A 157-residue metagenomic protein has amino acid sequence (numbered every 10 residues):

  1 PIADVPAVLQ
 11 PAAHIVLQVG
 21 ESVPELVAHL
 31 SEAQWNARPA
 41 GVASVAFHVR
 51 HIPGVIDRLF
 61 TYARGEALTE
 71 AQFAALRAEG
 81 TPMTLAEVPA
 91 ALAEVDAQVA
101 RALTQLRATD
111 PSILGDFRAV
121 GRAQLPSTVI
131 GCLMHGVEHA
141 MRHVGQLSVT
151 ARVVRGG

Functional and structural regions predicted by a protein language model:
P1-A12, G80-A86, A90: Short, charged, low-complexity loops and linkers
L9, A13-L17, P24, E32-A78 (+1 more regions): Short, contiguous alpha-helical
A12, V16, G20-V23, V27 (+2 more regions): Hydrophobic alpha-helical core bundles mediating ligand binding, dimerization, or RNAP-core interactions
L30, L106-T109, V154: Secondary-structure edge/capping motif, primarily at the C-terminal ends of alpha-helices and the immediately following
G80-D116, G131-E138: Acidic/histidine-rich alpha-helical segments that form the ligand environment of transition-metal centers
